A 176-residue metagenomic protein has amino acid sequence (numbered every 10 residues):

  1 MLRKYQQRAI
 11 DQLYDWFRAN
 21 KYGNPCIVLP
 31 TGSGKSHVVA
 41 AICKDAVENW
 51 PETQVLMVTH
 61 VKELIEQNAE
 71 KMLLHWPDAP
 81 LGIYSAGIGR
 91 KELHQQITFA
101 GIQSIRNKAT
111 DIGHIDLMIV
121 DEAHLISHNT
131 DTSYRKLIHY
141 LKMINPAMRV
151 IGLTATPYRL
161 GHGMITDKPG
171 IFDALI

Functional and structural regions predicted by a protein language model:
M1-V28: Conserved pre-motif I regulatory segment
N20-K44: Walker A/P-loop
S33-V38, P51-L74: Conserved Walker A/P-loop ATP-binding site and its immediately adjacent core in helicase/helicase-like ATPase domains
T53-Q54, H94-I97, I115-L117, P146-I151: Loop/turn-to-beta-strand initiation segments
K62-L64, G89, S104-R106, L125 (+1 more regions): Conserved nucleotide-binding/hydrolysis micro-motifs of P-loop NTPases
L73-T110: Inter-Walker segment of RecA-like/P-loop motor cores
I97-E122, I126-L137: Conserved RecA-like ASCE ATPase "motif II neighborhood" in helicase/translocase motors
L125-I176: Post-DEXD/H (motif II) to motif III coupling segment of the RecA-like Helicase ATP-binding lobe
